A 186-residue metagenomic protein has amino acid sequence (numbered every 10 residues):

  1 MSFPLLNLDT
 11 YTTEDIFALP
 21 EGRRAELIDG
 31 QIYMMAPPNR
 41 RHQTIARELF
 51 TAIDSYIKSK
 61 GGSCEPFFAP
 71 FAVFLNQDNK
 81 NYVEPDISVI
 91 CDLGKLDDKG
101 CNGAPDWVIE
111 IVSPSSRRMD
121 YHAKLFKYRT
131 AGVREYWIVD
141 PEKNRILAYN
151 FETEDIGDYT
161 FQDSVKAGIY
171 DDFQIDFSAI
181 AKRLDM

Functional and structural regions predicted by a protein language model:
M1-M186: Gly/Pro/Ser/Thr-rich low-complexity, intrinsically disordered segments predominantly at protein N-termini
